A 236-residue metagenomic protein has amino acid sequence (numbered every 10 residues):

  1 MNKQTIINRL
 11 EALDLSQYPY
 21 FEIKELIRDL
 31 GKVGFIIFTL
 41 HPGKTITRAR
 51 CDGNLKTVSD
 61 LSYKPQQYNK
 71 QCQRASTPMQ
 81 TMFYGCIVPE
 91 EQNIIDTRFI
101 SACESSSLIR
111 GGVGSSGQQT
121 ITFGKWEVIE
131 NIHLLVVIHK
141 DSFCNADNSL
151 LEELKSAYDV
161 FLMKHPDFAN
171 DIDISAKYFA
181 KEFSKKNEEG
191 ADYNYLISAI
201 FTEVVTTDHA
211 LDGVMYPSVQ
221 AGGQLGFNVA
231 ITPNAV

Functional and structural regions predicted by a protein language model:
M1-T77, E91, G111-V236: Active-site and NAD+-binding cores of ADP-ribose-processing enzymes
M79-I95: A short, exposed loop/beta-hairpin motif centered on an aromatic-Gly-Thr core
R98-I109: Short active-site loop/helix that positions an aromatic residue
